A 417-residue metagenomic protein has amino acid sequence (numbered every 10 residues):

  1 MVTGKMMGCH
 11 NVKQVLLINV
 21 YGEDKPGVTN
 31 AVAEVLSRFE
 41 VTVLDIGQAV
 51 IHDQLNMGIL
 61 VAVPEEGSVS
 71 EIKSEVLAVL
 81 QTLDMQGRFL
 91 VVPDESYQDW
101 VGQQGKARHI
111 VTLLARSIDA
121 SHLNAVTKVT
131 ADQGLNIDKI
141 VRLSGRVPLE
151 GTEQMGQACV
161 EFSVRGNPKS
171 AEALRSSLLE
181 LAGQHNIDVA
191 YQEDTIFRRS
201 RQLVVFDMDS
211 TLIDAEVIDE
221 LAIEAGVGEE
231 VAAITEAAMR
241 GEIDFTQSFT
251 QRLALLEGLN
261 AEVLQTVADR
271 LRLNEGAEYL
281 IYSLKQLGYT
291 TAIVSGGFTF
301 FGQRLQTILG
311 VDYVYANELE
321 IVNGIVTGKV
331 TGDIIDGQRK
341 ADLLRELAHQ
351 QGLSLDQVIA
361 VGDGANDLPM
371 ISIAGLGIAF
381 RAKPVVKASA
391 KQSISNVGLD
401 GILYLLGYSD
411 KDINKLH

Functional and structural regions predicted by a protein language model:
V2, M6-R201: A conserved regulatory-domain signal marking ACT and ACT-like small-molecule sensing domains and adjacent regulatory
E23, G27, Q54, G67 (+11 more regions): Conserved active-site and cofactor/substrate-binding residues in soluble primary-metabolism enzymes
V28, H122-N124, L212-A215, D367-M370: Short glycine/serine/threonine-rich phosphate/pyrophosphate-binding segments that cradle anionic phosphate groups
N30, E34, L44, S74 (+13 more regions): Solvent-exposed alpha-helical segments within well-ordered globular domains of core cellular machineries
E95-Q104, Y191-Q202, T235-L264, I325 (+1 more regions): Long, charged amphipathic helices and adjacent flexible linkers at domain junctions
I196-T246: Active-site neighborhood of HAD-like aspartate-dependent phosphohydrolases
G258-L376, F380-H417: C-terminal cap/substrate-recognition subdomain and adjoining C-terminal extension of metal-dependent phosphatase-like
